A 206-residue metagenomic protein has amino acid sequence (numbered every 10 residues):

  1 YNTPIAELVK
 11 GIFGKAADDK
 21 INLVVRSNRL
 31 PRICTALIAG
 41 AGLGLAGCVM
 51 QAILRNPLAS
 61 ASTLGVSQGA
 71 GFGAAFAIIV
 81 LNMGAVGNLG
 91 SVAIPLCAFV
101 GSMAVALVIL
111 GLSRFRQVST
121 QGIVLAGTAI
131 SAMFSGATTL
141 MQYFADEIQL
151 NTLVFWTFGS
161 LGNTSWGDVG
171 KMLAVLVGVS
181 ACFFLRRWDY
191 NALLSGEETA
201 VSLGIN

Functional and structural regions predicted by a protein language model:
Y1-N206: Alpha-helical transmembrane segments in inner-membrane proteins
